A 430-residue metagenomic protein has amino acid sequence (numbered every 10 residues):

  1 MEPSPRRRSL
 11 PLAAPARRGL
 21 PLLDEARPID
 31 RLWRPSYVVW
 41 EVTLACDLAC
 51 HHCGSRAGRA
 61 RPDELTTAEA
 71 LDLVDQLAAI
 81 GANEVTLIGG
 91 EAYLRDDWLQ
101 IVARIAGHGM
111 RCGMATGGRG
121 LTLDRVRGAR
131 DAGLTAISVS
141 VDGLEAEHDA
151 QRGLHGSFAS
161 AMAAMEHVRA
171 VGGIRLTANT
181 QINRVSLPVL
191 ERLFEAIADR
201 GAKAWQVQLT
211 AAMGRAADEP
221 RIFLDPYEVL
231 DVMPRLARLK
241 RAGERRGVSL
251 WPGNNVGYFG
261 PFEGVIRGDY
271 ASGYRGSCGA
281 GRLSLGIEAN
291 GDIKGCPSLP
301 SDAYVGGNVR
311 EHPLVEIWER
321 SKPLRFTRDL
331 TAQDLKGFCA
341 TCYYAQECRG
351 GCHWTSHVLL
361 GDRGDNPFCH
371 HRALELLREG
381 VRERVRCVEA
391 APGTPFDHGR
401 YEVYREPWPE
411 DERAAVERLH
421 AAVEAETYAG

Functional and structural regions predicted by a protein language model:
M1-L12, D131-A132, A136, S140-D142 (+3 more regions): Radical SAM enzyme [4Fe-4S]-AdoMet core and its adjacent flexible, acidic and glycine-rich loops/tails across
E2-A136, D225: Conserved alpha-helical substructure of the radical SAM core
P3, P15, P21-L23, I29 (+1 more regions): Flexible mid-to-C-terminal extensions adjoining Fe-S/redox cofactors in radical SAM and related proteins
S36, N83, G281, P300 (+1 more regions): Exposed loop/turn and edge beta-strand positions of beta-sandwich/beta-sheet ligand-binding modules
Y37, E41, A45, G273 (+3 more regions): Flanking scaffold residues of small Cys/His-coordinated metal-binding clusters
V42, C46, G291, L314: Conserved, mostly hydrophobic/aromatic
L65, D96, G156, V185-P188 (+1 more regions): Residue-level signal for the nucleotide or nucleotide-sugar donor/cofactor binding architecture
